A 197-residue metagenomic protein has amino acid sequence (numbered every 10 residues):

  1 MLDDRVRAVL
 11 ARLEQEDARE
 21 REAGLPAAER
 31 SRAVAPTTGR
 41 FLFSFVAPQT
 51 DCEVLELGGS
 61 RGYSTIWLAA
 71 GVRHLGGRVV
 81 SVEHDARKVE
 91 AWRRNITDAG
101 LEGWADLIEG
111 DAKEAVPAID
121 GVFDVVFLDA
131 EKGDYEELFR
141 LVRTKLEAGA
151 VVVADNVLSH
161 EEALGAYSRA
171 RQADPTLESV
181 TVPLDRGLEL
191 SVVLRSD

Functional and structural regions predicted by a protein language model:
M1-V125, K132-V153, V157-D197: A short alpha-helical cap/connector motif
